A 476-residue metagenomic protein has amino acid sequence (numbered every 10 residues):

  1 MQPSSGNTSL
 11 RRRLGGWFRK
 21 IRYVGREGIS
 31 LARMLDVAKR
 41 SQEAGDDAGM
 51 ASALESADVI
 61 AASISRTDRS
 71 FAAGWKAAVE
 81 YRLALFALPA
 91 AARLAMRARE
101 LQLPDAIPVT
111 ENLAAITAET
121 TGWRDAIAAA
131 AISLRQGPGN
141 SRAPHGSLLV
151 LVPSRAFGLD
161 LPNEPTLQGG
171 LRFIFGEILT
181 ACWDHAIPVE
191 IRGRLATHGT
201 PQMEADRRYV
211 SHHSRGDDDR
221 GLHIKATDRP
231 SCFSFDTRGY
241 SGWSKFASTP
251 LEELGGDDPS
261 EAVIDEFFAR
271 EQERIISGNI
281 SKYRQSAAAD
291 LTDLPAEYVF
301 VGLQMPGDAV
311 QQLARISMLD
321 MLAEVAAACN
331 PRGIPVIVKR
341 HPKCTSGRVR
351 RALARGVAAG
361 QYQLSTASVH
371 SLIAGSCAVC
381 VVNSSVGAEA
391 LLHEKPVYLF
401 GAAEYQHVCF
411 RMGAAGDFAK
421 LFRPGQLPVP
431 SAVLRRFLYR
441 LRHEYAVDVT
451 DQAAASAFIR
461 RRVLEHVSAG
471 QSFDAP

Functional and structural regions predicted by a protein language model:
A32-L35, A73, P108-M203, F473-P476: N-terminal pre-catalytic "stem/leader" segment of glycosyltransferase-like enzymes
S41, E80-R82, T117: Residue at a conserved register position within TPR or TPR-like alpha-solenoid repeats
A61, D68, Q102-L103, G137: Alpha-helical junction/boundary sensor with strong preference for TPR arrays
H145, Y240-A296, C409-P476: Leloir-type glycosyltransferase catalytic cores
V150-Y283: Secretory-pathway glycan-assembly enzymes, especially type II membrane glycosyltransferases that use nucleotide-sugar
S214-G221, T366-M412: A donor-sugar binding/catalytic signature common to diverse glycosyltransferases and related nucleotide-sugar
A323-Q363: Catalytic donor nucleotide-activated moiety binding site of glycosyltransferases and closely related
